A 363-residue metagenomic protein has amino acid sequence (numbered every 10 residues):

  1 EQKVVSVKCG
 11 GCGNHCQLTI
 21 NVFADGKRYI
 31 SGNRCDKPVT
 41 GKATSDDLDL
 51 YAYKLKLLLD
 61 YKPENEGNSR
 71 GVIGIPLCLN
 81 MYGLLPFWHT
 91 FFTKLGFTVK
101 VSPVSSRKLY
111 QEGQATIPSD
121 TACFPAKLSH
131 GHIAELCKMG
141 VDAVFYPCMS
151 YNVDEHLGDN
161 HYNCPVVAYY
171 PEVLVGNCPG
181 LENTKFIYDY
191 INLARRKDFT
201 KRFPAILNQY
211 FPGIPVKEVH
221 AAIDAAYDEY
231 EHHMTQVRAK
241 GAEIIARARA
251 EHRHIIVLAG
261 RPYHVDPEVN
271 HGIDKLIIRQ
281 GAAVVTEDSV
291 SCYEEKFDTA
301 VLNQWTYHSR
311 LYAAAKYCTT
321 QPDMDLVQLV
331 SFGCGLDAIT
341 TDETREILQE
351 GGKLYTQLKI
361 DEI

Functional and structural regions predicted by a protein language model:
E1-I363: An N-terminal assembly and electron-transfer interface module characteristic of large anaerobic redox and radical
